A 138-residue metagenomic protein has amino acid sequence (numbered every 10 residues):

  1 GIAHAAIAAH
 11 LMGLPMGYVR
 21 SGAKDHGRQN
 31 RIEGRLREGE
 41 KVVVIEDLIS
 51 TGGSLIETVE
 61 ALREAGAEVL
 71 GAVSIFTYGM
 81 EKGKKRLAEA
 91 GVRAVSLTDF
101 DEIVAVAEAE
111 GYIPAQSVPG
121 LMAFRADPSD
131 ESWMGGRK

Functional and structural regions predicted by a protein language model:
I2-V43, T51-E57: Short, glycine/charge-rich flexible loops or terminal/linker lids adjacent to PRPP-binding catalytic cores
E60-K138: PRPP-dependent phosphoribosyltransferase catalytic core
